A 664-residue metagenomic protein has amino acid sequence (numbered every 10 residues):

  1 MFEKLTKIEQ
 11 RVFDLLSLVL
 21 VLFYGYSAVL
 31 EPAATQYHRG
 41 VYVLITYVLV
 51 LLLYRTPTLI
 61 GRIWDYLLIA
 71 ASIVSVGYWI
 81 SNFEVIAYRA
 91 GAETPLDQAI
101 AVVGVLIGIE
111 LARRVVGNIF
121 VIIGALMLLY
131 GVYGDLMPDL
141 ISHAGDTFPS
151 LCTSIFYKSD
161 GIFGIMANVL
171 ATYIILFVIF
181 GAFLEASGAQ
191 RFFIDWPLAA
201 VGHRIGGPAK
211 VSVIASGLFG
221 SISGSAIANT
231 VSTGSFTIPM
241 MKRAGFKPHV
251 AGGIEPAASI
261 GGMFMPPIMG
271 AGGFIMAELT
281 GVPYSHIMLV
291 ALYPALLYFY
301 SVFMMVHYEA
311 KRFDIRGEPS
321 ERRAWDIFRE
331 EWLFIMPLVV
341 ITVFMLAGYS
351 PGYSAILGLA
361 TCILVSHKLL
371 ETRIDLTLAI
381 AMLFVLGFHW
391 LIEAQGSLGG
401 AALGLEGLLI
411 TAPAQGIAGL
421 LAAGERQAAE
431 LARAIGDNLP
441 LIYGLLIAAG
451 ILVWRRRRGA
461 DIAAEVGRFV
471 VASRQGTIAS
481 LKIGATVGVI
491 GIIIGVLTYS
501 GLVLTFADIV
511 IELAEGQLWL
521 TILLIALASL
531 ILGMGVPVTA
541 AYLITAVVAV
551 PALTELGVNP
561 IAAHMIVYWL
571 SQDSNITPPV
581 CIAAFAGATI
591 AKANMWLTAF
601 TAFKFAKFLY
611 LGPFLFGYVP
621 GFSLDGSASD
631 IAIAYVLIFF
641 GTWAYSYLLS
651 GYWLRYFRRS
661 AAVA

Functional and structural regions predicted by a protein language model:
M1-Y88, A92, Q98-V102: Conserved, well-structured core domains of diverse proteins
F2-R11, L289-I478, I582-A664: Long, contiguous bundles of hydrophobic transmembrane helices that form the permeation core of multi-pass
D14-L18, Y37-L51, W64-I73, Q98-I107 (+12 more regions): Hydrophobic mid-bilayer segments of alpha-helices in multi-pass membrane transport proteins, especially secondary
Y78-N82, T230, R243, G262-F274 (+1 more regions): Transmembrane-helix bundle segments that line or gate the permeation/cavity pathway in multi-pass membrane proteins
P95-A99, D160-Y173, A199-S212, A244-V250 (+6 more regions): Membrane-interfacial loop-to-helix junctions in multi-pass transporters
E110, R114-V115, I123-L140, F148 (+6 more regions): Core transmembrane alpha-helical segments of multi-pass membrane transporters/permeases
F180-F183, L218-F219, I260-M265, I490-I493 (+7 more regions): Hydrophobic transmembrane alpha-helices
I194-G262, I268, G272-I275, G281 (+2 more regions): Hydrophobic transmembrane alpha-helices that form the pore/transport pathway of multi-pass ion and small-solute
